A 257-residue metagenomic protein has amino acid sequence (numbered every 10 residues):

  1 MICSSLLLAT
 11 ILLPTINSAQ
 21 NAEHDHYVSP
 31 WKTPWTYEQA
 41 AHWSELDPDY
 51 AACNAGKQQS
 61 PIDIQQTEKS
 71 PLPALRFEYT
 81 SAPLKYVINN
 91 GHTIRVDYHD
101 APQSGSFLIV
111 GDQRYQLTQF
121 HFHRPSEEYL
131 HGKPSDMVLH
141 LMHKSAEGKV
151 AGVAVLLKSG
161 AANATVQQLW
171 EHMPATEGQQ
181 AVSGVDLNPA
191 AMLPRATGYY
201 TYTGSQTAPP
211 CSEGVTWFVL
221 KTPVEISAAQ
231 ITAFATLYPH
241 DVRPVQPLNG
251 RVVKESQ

Functional and structural regions predicted by a protein language model:
M1-L8: Sec-dependent signal peptide recognition, specifically the positively charged N-region followed immediately by
S4, I16-Q257: Alpha-carbonic anhydrase
A9-N17: Hydrophobic h-region of N-terminal signal peptides that target proteins for export in Gram-negative bacteria
